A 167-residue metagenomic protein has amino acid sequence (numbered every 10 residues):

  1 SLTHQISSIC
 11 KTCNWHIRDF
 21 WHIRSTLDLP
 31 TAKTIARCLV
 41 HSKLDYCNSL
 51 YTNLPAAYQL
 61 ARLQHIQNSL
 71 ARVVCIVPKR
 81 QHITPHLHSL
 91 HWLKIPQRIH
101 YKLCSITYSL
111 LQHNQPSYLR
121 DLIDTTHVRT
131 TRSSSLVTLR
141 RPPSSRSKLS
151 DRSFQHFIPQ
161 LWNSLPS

Functional and structural regions predicted by a protein language model:
S1-S167: Hydrophobic/basic alpha-helical segments
